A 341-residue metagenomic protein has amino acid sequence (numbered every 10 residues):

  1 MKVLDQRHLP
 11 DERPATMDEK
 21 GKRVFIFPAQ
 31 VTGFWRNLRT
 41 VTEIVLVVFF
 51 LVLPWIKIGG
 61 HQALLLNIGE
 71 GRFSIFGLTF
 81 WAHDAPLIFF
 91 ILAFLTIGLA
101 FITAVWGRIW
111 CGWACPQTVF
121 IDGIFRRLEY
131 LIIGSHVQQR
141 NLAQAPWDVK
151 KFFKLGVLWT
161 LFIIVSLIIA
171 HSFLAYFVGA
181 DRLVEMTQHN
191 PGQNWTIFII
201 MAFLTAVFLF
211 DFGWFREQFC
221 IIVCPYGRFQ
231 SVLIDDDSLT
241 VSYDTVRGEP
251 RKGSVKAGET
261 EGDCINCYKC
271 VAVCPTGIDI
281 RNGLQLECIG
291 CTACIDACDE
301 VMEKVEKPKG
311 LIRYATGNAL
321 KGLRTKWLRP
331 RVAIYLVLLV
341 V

Functional and structural regions predicted by a protein language model:
M1-S242, V246-P250, I295-D296, P308-L339: Membrane-embedded alpha-helical bundles of multi-pass integral membrane proteins
Q230, G248-L311: Hydrophobic alpha-helical segments
